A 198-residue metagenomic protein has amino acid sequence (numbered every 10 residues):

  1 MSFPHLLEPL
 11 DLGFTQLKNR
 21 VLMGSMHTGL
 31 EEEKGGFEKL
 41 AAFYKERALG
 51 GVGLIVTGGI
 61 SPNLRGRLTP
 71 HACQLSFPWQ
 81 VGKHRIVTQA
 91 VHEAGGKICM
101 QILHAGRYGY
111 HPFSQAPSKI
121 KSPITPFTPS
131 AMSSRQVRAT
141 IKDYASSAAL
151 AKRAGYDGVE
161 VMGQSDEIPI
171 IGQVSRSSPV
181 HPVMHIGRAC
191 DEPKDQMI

Functional and structural regions predicted by a protein language model:
M1-I198: Flavin-dependent oxidoreductase catalytic cores
